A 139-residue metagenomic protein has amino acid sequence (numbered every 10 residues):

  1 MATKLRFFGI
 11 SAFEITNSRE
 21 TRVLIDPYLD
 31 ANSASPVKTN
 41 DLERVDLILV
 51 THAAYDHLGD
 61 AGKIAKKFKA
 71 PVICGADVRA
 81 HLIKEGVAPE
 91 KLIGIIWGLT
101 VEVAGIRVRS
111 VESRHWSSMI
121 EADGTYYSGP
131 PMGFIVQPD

Functional and structural regions predicted by a protein language model:
M1-K4, T16-V23, T100-V108, Q137-D139: Beta-strand-turn-beta hairpins that frame and shape the catalytic cleft of phosphate-ester-processing enzymes
L5-F7, Y28-S35, K91-G94: Short gly/ser/thr-rich secondary-structure transition/capping motifs
I10-A12, G98, G129-G133: Short hydrophobic/aromatic beta-strand or adjacent loop that forms the aromatic wall/cage of a ligand/substrate-binding
E14-A54, G59-K66, W116-Y126: Pre-active-site segment of Zn-dependent metallo-hydrolases
L24-L29, W97-L99, G105-W116: Conserved catalytic scaffold of divalent metal-dependent phosphoesterases
L47, Y55, I73, E85 (+2 more regions): Catalytic phosphate/metal-binding cores of nucleic-acid and nucleotide-processing enzymes, i.e., regions that mediate
A70-D77: Short internal beta-strands
R109-D139: Active-site-proximal loop/helix segment associated with metal-binding centers of metalloenzymes
